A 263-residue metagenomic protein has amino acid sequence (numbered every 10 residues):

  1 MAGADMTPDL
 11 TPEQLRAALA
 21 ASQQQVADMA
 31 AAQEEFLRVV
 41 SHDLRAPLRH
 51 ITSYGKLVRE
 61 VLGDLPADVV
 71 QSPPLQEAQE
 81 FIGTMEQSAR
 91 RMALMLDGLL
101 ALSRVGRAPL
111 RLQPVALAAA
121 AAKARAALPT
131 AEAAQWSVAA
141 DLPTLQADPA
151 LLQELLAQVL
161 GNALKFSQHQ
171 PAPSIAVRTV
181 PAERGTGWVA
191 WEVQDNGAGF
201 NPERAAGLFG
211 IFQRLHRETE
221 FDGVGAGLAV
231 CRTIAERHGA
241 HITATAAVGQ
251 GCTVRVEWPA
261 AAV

Functional and structural regions predicted by a protein language model:
A31, E35-H42, A46-R49, Q158: Conserved phosphoacceptor histidine of two-component systems
F81, Q87-M92: Short alpha-helical segment of the dimerization/phosphotransfer core of two-component systems
G106-L110, A140, T144-A147: Conserved micro-motifs of the catalytic ATP-binding
A163-L164: Short helix-loop "hinge" at the ATP-lid/N-box region of the Bergerat-fold HATPase_c
F200-F212: Short conserved segment of the HATPase_c
G227-C231: Short alpha-helical Gxxx[C/S/T] motif in the catalytic ATP-binding
